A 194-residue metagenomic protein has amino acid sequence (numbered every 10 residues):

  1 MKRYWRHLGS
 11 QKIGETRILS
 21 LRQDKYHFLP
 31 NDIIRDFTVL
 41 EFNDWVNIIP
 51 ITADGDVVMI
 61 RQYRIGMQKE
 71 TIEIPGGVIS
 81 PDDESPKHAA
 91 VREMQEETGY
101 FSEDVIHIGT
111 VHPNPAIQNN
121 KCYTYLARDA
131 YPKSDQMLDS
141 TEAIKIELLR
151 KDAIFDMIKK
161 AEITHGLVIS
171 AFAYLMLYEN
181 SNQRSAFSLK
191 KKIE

Functional and structural regions predicted by a protein language model:
K2-R3, F37-F42, N47-R92, S140: Conserved Nudix-box catalytic region and its N-terminal flanking loop in Nudix hydrolases and closely related
K2-W5, E70, A116, P132 (+1 more regions): Nudix hydrolase/Nudix homology domain
R6, F101-I108: A short coil-to-beta-strand element that immediately follows conserved catalytic motifs
S10-K12, G109-N114: Short, solvent-exposed loop/turn elements at beta->coil junctions and helix N-caps that rim active or binding pockets
Q11-N47, A53: Acidic, metal-coordinating catalytic segment for phosphate/diphosphate chemistry, firing primarily on the Nudix
K25-P30, N114-S134: Active-site-adjacent beta-strand/loop module that shapes the phosphate/pyrophosphate-binding cleft
L29-N31, T52-D54, Y63, D83 (+3 more regions): Short loop segments at secondary-structure junctions
E73, T124, L148: Short aromatic/basic micro-patch
